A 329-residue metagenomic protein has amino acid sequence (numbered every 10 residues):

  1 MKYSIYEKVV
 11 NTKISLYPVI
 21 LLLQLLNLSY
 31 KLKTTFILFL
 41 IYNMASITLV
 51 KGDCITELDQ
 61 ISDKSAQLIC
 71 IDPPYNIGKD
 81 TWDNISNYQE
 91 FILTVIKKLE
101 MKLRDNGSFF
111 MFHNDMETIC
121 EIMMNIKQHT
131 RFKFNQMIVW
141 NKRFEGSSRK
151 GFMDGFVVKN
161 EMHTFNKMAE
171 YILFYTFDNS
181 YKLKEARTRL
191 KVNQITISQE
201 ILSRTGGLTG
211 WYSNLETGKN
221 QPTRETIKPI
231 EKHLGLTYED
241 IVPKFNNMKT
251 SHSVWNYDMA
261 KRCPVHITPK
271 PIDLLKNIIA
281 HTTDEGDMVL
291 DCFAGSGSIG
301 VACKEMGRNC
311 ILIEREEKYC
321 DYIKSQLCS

Functional and structural regions predicted by a protein language model:
Y3-S15, Y30-L312, K318-C320: Core catalytic lobe of class I
V9, L21-L26: Compositionally biased low-complexity segments, especially N-terminal hydrophobic helices that form the hydrophobic
S46, C328-S329: Positively charged, low-complexity nucleic-acid-binding target-recognition regions
E316, Q326: Residues in the short beta-alpha loop(s) of Rossmann-like NAD(P)-binding domains
I323: Conserved SAM-binding loop
